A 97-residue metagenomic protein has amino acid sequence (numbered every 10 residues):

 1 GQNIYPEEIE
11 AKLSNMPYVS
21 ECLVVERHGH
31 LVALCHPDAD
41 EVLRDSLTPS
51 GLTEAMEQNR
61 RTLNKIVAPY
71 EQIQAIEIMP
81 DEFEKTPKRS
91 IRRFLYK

Functional and structural regions predicted by a protein language model:
G1-P69: AMP-binding/adenylate-forming catalytic core of the ANL superfamily
E21, G29, R60-K97: Conserved C-terminal "lid"/linker of ANL adenylate-forming enzymes
